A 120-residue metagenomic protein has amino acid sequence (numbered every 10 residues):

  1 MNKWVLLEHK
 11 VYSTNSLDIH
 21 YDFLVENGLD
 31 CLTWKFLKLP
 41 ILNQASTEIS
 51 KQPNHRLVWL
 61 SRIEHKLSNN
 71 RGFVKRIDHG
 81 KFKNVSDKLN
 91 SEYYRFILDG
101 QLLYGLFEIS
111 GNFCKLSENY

Functional and structural regions predicted by a protein language model:
M1-Y120: A charge-rich, low-complexity, intrinsically flexible signal that marks solvent-exposed coils, linkers, repeats
